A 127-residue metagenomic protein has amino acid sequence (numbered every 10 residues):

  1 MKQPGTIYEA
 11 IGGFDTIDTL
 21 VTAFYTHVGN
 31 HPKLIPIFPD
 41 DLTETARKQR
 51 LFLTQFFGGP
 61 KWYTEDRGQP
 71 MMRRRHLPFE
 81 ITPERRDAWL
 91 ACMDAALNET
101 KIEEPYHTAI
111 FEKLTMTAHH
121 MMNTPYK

Functional and structural regions predicted by a protein language model:
M1-K127: Core of compact, soluble alpha-helical bundle domains
